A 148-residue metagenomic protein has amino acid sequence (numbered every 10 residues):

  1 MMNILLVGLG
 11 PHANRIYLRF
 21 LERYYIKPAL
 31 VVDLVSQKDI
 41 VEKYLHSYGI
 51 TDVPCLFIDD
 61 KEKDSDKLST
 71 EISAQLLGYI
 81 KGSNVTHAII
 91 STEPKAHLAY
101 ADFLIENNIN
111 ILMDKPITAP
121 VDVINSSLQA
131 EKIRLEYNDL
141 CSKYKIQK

Functional and structural regions predicted by a protein language model:
M1-N107, V121-Y144: N-terminal glycine-/serine-/threonine-rich beta1-alpha1-beta2 phosphate-ribose binding loop of Rossmann-like
D114-P116: Short helix/strand-capping hinge loops at secondary-structure junctions that flank key functional elements
K148: Conserved anion/nucleotide-ligand pocket segment
